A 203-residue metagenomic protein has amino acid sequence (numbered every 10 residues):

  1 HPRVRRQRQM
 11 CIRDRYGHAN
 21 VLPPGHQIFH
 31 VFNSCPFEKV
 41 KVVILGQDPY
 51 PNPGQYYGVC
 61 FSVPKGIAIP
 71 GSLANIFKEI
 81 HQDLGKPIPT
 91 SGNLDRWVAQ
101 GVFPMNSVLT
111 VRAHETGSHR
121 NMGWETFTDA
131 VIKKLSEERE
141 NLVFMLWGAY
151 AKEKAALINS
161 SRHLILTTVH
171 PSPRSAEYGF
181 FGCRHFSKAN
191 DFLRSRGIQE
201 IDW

Functional and structural regions predicted by a protein language model:
H1-D14: Single conserved hydrophobic/aromatic residue that forms the stacking wall/gate of nucleotide- or nucleobase-binding
R13-H30, L84: Short coil-to-helix leader/linker segments, especially the first N-terminal amphipathic alpha-helix with its helix
F29-E38, L135-E137, A156: A short acidic-Thr-Gly-centered motif at the start of a beta-strand
S34-I88: Adenosine ribonucleotide-centric catalytic and binding domains
E38-K39, P89-Q100, M105: Flexible, compositionally biased loop and terminal segments
P49-Y50, D95-R96, T110-R112: Short, catalytically relevant binding-site loops at active-site mouths
K86-S91, E138-L142: Short, structured loop/turn "capping" segments at alpha-beta junctions
Q100-W203: Glycine/proline-rich loop-helix segments at beta-alpha junctions forming the active-site rim of enzyme cores
